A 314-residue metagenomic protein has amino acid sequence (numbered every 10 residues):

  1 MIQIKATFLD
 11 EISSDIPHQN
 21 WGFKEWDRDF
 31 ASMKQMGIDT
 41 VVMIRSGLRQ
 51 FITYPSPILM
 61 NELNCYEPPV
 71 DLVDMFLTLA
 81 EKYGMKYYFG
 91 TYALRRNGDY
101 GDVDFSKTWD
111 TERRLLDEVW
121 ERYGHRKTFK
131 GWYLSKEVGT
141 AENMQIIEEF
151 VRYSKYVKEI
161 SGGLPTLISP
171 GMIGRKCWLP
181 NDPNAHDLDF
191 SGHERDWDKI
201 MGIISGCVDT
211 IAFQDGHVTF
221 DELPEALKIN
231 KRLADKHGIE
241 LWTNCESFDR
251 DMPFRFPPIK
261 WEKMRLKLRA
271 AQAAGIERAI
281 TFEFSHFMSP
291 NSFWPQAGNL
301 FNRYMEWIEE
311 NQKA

Functional and structural regions predicted by a protein language model:
M1-A314: Glycan-processing catalytic domains of CAZymes
